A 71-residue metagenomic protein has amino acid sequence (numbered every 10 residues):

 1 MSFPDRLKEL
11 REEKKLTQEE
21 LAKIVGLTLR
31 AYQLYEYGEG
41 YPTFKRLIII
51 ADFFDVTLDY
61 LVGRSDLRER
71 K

Functional and structural regions predicted by a protein language model:
M1-E13: A short, Lys/Arg-rich alpha-helix, primarily the initiator
R6, T17, T43-R46, T57: Residues that mark the N-terminal boundary/hinge immediately upstream of a DNA-recognition element
E12, K23, D52: Alpha-helical residues within the helix-turn-helix
E13, V62-K71: Short, charged recognition helix plus adjacent turn of helix-turn-helix-like nucleic-acid-binding domains
K15-L34: Short alpha-helical DNA-recognition segment
G26, K45-Y60: DNA major-groove recognition helix of helix-turn-helix/homeodomain DNA-binding modules
E36, F54, S65: DNA major-groove recognition helix of helix-turn-helix
